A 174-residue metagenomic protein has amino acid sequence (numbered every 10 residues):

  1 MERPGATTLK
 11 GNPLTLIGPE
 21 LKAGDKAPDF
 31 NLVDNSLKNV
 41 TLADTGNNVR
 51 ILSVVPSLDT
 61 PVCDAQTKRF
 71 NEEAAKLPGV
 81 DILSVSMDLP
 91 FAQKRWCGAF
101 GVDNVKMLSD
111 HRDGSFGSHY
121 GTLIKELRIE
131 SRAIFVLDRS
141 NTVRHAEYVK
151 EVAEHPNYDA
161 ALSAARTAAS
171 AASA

Functional and structural regions predicted by a protein language model:
M1-A174: Chalcogenol-based redox active-site neighborhoods
